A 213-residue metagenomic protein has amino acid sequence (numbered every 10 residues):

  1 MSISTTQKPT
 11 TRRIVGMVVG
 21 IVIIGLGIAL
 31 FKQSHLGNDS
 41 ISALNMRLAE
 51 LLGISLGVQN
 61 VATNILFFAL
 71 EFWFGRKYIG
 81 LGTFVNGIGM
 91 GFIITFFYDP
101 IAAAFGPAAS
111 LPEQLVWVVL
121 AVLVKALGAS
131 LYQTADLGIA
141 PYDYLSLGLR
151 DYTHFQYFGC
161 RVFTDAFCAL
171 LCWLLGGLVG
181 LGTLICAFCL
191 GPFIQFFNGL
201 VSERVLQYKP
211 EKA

Functional and structural regions predicted by a protein language model:
S2-A213: Core subunits and conserved enzymes of cellular information-processing and envelope-translocation systems across
